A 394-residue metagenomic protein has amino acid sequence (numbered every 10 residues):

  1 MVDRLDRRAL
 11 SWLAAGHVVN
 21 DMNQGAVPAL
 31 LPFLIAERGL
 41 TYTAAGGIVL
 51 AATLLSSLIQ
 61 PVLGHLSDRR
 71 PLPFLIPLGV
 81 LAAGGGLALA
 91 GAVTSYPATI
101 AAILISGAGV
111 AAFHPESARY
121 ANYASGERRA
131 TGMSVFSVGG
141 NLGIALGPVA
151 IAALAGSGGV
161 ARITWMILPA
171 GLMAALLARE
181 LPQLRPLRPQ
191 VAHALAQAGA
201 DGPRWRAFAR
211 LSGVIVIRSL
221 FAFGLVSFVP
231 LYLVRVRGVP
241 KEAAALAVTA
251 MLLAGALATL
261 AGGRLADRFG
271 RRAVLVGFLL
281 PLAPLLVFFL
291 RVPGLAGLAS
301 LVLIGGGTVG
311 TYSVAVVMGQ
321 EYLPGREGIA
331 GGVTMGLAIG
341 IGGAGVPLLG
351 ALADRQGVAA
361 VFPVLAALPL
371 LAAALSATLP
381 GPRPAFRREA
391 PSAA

Functional and structural regions predicted by a protein language model:
G25, T53-P61, A145, L252-L260 (+1 more regions): Residue-level signature of mid-helix packing/kink "hotspots" within the transmembrane helices of 12-pass Major
V27-P28, R206-A256: Extracytoplasmic gate region of multi-pass secondary transporters
G39, P71, A92-P97, G126 (+3 more regions): Helix-breaking motifs and short loop linkers at transmembrane-helix boundaries and internal kinks in secondary membrane
L58-T94, A266: Conserved MFS/SLC helix-loop-helix module at the cytosolic interface between two early adjacent transmembrane helices
A102-G139: Cytoplasmic helix-loop-helix junction between adjacent transmembrane helices in 12-TM secondary transporters
F136-Q183: Helix-loop-helix hairpin linking two adjacent transmembrane segments in secondary transporters
F269-A315: C-terminal transmembrane helical hairpin of 12-TM major facilitator-type secondary transporters
L323-R355: A late C-terminal transmembrane helix in Major Facilitator Superfamily
